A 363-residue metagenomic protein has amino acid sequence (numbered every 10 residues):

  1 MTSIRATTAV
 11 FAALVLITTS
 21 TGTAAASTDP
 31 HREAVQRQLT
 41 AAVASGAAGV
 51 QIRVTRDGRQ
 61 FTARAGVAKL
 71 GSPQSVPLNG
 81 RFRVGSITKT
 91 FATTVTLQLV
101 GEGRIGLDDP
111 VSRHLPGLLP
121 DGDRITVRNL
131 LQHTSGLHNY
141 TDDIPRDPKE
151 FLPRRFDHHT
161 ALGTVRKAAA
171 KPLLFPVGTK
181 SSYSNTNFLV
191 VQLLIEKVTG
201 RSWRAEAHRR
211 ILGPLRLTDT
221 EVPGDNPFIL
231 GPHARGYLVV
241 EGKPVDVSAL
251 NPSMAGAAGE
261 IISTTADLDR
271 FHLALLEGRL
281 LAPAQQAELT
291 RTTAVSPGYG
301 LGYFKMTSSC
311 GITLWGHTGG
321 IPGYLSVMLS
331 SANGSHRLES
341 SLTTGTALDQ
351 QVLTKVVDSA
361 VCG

Functional and structural regions predicted by a protein language model:
M1-S27: Secretory targeting and sorting signals
T2-I4, A25-R64, T199, V245-G363: Catalytic loop of the DD-peptidase/beta-lactamase superfamily, centered on the K-T-G motif and neighboring
H31, V35, V84, T88 (+5 more regions): Hydrophobic (often cysteine-bearing) scaffold residues that line and stabilize catalytic clefts of nucleotide/cofactor
L39, G58, A92, T96 (+7 more regions): Residue-level preference for non-acidic, small/hydrophobic
G46, G71-N129, F175-S184, G256-G259: Short active-site loop at a secondary-structure junction that contains or immediately precedes the catalytic residue(s)
T55-P77, R81: N-terminal, post-signal-peptide region of Sec/Tat-exported proteins
D57, A68-L70, S135-G136, P227 (+1 more regions): Solvent-exposed coil/turn segments that connect beta secondary-structure elements in extracytoplasmic/periplasmic
G122-L314, T318: Short, surface-exposed loop or secondary-structure junction motifs that flank catalytic or metal-binding residues
